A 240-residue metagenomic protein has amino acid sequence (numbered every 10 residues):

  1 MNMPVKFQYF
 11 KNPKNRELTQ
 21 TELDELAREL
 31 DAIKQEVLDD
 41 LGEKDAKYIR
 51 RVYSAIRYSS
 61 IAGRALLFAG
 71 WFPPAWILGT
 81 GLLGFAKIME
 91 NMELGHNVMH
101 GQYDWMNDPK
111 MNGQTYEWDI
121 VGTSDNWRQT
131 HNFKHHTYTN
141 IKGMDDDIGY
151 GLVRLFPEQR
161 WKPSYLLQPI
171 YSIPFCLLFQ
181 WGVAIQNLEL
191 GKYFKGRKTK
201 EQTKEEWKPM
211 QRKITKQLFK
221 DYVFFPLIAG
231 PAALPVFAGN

Functional and structural regions predicted by a protein language model:
N2-A62: Low-complexity, highly charged intrinsically disordered N-terminal segments that act as targeting/localization
P4-F7, E36-D39, F72, G101 (+2 more regions): Membrane-targeting and insertion segments and their boundary/processing signals
K11, P73-P74, G79-T80, N107 (+2 more regions): Mixed-charge, polar/low-complexity N-terminal
P13, E17-D24, W118, G122 (+5 more regions): Generic amphipathic alpha-helical segments used as scaffolds and interaction surfaces in large, multi-domain proteins
E22-K34, W71-L82, W118: Charged, low-complexity, helix/coiled-coil-prone segments
A46-N91, L166-W181, K208-N240: Alpha-helical bilayer-embedded segments of polytopic membrane proteins, i.e., transmembrane/intramembrane helices
F85-W207: Membrane-embedded catalytic scaffold of the fatty acid hydroxylase/desaturase
